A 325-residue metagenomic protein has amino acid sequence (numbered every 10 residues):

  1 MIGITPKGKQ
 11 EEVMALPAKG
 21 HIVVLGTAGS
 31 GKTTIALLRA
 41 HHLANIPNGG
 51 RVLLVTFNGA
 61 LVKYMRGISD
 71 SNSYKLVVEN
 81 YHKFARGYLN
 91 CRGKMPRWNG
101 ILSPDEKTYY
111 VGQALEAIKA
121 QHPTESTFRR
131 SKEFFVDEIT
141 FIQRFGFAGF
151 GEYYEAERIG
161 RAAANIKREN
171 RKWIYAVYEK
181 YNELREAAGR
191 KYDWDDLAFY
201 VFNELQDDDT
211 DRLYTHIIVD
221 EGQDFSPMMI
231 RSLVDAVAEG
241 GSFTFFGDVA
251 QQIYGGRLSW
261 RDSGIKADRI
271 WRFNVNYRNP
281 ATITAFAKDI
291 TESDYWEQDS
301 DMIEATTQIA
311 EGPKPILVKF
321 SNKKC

Functional and structural regions predicted by a protein language model:
G3-E12, I22-G100, K167-N170, A176 (+2 more regions): Conserved helicase motor core of SF1/SF2 NTP-dependent helicases
T27-A28, G151-A156, R190-F199: Short coil/turn segments at secondary-structure boundaries
Y64-I139, Q143: Conserved P-loop NTPase-based nucleic-acid remodeling module centered on helicase motor cores
A120, T124, F145-G149, A187-K191 (+1 more regions): Intrinsically disordered or highly flexible coil/loop and linker segments, enriched in small and charged/polar residues
E125-F135, R168-N170, A188-D193: Structural motif
R130, F134-N165: Class I S-adenosyl-L-methionine-dependent methyltransferase module
